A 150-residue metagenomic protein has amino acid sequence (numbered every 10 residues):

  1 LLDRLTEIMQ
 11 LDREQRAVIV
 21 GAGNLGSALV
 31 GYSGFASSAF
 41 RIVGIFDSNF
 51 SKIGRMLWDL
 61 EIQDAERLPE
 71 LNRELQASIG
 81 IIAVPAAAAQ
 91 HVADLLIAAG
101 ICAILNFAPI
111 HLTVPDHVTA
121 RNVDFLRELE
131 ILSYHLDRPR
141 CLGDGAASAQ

Functional and structural regions predicted by a protein language model:
L1-A99, P115-R140, Q150: Hydrophobic, well-ordered beta-alpha structural blocks that scaffold small-molecule cofactor pockets
V84, F107-P109: Short secondary-structure boundary segments
